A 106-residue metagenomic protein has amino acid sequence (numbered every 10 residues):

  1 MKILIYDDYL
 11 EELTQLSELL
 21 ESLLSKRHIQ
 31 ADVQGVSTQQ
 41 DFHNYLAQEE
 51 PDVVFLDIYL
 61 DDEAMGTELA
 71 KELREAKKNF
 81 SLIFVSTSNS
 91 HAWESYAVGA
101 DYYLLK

Functional and structural regions predicted by a protein language model:
M1-L20: Conserved acidic segment of CheY-like receiver
I5, G35, F84-V85: Conserved SAM-binding loop
D8, T38, T87: Cofactor-binding loop segments of dinucleotide-utilizing enzymes, especially the Rossmann-like FAD- and NAD(P)+-binding
S17, D32-V53: Acidic, metal-coordinating helix/loop segments flanking the phosphotransfer/catalytic sites of two-component signaling
E21-S25, R74: A general structural signal for alpha-helical elements within enzymatic catalytic domains
L24-V33, E49, F80: A generic structural motif
H43, P51-K106: CheY-like receiver
